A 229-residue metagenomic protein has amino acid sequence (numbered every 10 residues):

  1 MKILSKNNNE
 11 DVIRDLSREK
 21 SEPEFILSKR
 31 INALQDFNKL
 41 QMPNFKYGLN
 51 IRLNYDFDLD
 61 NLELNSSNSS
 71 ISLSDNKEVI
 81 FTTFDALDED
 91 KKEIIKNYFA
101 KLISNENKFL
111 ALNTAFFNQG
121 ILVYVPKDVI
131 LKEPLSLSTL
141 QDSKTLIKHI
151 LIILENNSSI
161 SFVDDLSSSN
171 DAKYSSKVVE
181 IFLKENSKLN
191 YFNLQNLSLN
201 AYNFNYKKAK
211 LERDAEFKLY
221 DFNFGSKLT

Functional and structural regions predicted by a protein language model:
M1-T114, P126: N-terminal amphipathic, basic helical "cap/leader" segment at the start of enzyme domains
E19, A86-T229: Conserved beta-strand/loop scaffold segments within soluble protein domains that form the structured core and edges
